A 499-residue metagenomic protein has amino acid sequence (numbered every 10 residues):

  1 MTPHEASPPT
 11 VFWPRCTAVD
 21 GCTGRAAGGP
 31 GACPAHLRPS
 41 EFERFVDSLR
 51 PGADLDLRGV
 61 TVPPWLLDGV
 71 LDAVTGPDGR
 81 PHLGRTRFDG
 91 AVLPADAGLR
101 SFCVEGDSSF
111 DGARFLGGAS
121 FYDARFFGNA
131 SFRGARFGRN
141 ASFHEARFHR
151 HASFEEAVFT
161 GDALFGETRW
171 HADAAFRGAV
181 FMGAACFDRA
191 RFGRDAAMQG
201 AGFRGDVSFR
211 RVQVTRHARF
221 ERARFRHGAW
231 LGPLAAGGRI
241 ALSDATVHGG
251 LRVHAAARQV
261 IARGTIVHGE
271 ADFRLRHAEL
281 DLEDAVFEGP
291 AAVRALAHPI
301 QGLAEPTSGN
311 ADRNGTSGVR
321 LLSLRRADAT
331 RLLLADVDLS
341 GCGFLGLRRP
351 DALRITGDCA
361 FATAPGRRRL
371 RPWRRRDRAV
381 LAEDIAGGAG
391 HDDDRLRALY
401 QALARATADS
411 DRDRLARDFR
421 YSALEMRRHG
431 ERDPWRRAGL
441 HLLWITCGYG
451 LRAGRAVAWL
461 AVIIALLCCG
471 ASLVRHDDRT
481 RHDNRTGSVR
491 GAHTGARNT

Functional and structural regions predicted by a protein language model:
M1-R437: N-terminal leader/targeting and pre-domain segments
G343, A471-D483: Juxtamembrane/interface segments at transmembrane-helix termini
E431-L473: Transmembrane alpha-helical segments and their cytosolic interface motifs in multi-pass membrane proteins
L443-A453, D478-T499: Pore-loop/selectivity-filter region of tetrameric P-loop cation channels
